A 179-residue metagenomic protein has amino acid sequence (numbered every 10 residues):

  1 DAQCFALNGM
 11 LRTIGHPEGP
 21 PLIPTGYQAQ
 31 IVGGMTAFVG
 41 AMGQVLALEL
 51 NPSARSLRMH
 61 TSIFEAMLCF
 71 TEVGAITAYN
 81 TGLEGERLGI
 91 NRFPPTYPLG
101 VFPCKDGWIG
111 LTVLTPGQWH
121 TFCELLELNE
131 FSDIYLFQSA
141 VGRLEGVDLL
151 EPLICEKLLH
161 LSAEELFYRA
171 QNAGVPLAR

Functional and structural regions predicted by a protein language model:
D1-I109, V113-L114: Active-site-adjacent "lid/gating" segments in soluble enzymes
G34, R87, N91, E145-L150 (+1 more regions): Short amphipathic alpha-helical patches
Y97-L177: Aromatic-enriched alpha-helical interface/lid elements that frame and gate functional surfaces
